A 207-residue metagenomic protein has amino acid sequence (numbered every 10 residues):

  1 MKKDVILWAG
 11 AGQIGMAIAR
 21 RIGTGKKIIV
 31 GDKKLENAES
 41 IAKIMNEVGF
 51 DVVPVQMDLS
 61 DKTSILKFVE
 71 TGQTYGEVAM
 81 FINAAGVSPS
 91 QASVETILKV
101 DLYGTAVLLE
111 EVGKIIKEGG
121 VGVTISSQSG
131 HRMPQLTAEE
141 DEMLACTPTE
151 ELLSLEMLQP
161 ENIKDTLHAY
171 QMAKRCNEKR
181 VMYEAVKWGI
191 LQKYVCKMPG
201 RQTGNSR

Functional and structural regions predicted by a protein language model:
M1-I29: Canonical Rossmann dinucleotide-binding motif of NAD(H)/NADP(H)-dependent dehydrogenases/reductases, specifically
G25-S40: Conserved glycine-rich Rossmann-like NAD(P)H-binding loop of the short-chain dehydrogenase/reductase
M45-T63: Rossmann-fold cofactor-recognition segment
F50-D51, T71-N83, S90-Q91, K117-G120: A glycine-rich helix->loop->beta "capping" turn within Rossmann-like NAD(P)(H)-dependent oxidoreductase domains
S60-G76: Conserved Rossmann-fold cofactor-binding substructure of NAD(P)-dependent oxidoreductases
F68, I82, L108-E118, N177-V181: Hydrophobic positions on the long internal alpha-helix of Rossmann-like NAD(P)-dependent oxidoreductase domains
P89-Q91, E118-Y194, P199-R207: Catalytic loop of short-chain dehydrogenase/reductase
